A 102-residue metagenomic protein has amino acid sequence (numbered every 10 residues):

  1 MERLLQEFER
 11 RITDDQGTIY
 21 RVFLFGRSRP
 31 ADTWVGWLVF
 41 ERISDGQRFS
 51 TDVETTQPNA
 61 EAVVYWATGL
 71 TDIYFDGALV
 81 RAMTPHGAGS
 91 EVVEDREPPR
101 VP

Functional and structural regions predicted by a protein language model:
M1-I19: Negatively charged, low-complexity tracts enriched in Asp/Glu with abundant Ser/Thr
L4-L5, L24, L38, I43 (+2 more regions): Generic detector of leucine side chains in alpha-helical contexts
R11, T18-V22, R29-T33, G89-P102: A cross-kingdom feature marking charged/low-complexity
Y20-E54: A short, structured beta-strand/loop element
D45-P102: Mixed-charge, Lys/Arg-enriched low-complexity segments
